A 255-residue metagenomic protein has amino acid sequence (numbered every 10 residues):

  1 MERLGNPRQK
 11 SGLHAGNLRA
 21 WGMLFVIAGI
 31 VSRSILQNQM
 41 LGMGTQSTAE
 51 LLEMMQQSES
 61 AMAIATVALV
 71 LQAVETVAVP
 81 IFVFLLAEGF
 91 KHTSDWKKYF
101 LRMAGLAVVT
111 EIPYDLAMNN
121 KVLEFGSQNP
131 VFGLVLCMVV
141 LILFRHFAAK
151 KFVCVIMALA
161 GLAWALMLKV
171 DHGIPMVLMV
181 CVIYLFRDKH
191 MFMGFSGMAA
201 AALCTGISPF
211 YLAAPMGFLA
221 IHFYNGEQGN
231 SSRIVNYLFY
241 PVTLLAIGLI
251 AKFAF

Functional and structural regions predicted by a protein language model:
M1-F255: Alpha-helical transmembrane segments and their immediate juxtamembrane cytosolic regions
